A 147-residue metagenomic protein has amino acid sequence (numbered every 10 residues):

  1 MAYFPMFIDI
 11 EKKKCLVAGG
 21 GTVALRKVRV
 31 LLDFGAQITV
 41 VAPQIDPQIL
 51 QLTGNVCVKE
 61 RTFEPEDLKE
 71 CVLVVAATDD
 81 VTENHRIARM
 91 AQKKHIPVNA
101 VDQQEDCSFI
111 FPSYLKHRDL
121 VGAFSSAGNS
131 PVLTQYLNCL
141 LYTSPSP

Functional and structural regions predicted by a protein language model:
M1-Q44: Hydrophobic, well-ordered beta-alpha structural blocks that scaffold small-molecule cofactor pockets
T22-V23, T82, G128: Residue-level detector of alpha-helix initiation sites
N55-E66: Glycine-rich, highly charged phosphate/nucleotide-binding loops
K69-L73: Short acidic/histidine-rich motifs immediately flanking catalytic phosphotransfer sites in two-component signaling
R86-F109: ADP-ribose/adenylate-binding Rossmann-like module
P112-L141: Short alpha-helices
Y142-P147: Conserved small/polar residues in nucleotide/adenosyl-binding loops
